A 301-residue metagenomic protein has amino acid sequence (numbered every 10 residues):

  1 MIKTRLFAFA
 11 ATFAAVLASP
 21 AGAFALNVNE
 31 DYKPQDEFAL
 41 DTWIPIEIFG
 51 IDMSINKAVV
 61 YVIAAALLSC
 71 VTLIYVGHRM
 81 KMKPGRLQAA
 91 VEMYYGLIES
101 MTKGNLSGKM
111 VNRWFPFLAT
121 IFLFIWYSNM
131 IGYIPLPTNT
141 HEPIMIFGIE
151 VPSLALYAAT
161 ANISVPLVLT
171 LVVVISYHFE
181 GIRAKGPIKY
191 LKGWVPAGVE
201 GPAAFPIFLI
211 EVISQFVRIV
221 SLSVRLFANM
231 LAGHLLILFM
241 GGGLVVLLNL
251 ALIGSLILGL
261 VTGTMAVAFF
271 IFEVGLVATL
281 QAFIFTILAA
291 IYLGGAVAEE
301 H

Functional and structural regions predicted by a protein language model:
I2-F9, A21-H301: Selective transmembrane helix interface/packing segments
A10-V16: Bacterial N-terminal signal peptides
